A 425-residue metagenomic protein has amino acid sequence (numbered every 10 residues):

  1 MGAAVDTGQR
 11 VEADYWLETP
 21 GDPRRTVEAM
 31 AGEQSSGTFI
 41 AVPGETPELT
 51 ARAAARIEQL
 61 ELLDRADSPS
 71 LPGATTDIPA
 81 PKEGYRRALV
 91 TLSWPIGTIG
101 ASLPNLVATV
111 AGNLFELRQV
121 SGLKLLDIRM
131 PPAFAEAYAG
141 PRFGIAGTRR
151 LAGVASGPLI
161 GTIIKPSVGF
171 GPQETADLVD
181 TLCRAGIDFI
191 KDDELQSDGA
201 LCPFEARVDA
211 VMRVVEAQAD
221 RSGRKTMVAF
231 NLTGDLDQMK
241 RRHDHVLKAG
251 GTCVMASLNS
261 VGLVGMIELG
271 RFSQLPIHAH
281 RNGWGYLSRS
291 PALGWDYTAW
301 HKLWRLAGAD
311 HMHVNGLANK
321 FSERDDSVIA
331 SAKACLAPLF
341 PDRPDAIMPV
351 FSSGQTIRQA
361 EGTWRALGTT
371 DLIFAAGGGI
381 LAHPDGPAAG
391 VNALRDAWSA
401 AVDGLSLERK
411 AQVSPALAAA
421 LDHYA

Functional and structural regions predicted by a protein language model:
M1-R184: N-terminal capping/small domains of soluble enzymes
Y15-G21, P158-D177, T226-Q238, G283-W295 (+1 more regions): Active-site mouth loops of central-metabolism enzymes
Q34-S35, F39, L49-A53, E58 (+6 more regions): Alpha-helix-loop-beta-strand connector modules within alpha/beta enzyme cores
P43, F189-E194, D198, A219-T226 (+2 more regions): Flexible, glycine/charged-enriched surface loops at secondary-structure junctions
P141-A152, S197-Q218, L236-M239, L258-Q274 (+3 more regions): Active-site-adjacent beta->alpha loops and helix N-cap segments on the catalytic face of soluble alpha/beta enzymes
T162, G169-Q196, C202-P203, V215 (+1 more regions): Phosphate-binding glycine-rich loops and their immediate beta-loop-alpha structural context
K240-D244, A249-A376: Catalytic alpha/beta core domains of metabolic enzymes, predominantly
G386-A425: Extended, intrinsically disordered, low-complexity segments
